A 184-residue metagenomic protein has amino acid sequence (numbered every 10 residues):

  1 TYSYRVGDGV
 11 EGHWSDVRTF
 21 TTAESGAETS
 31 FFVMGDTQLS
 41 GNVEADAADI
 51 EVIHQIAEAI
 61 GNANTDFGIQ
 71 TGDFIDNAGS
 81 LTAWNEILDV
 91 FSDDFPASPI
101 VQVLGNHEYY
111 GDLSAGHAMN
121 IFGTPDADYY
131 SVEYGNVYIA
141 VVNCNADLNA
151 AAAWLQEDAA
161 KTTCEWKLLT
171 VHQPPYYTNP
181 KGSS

Functional and structural regions predicted by a protein language model:
S3-A23, S80-W166, K181-S183: Extended active-site neighborhood of metal-dependent phosphoesterases/phosphodiesterases
R5-L81: N-terminal active-site segment of His-dependent metallophosphoesterases
F32-G35, F67-D73, S98-N106, V142-N143 (+1 more regions): Active-site neighborhood of phospho(di)ester-bond hydrolases with catalytic His/Asp-centered motifs
T37-L39, I75, E108-Y109, A146-D147 (+1 more regions): Short, solvent-exposed loop/turn segments at secondary-structure junctions
T37-S40, I56-A63, N77, V90-D94 (+3 more regions): Structured segments of extracytoplasmic/periplasmic soluble domains in secreted or envelope-associated proteins
G41-A48, V52, L148, T162-S184: Active-site-proximal segments of metal-dependent phosphoesterases and phosphodiesterases across multiple
